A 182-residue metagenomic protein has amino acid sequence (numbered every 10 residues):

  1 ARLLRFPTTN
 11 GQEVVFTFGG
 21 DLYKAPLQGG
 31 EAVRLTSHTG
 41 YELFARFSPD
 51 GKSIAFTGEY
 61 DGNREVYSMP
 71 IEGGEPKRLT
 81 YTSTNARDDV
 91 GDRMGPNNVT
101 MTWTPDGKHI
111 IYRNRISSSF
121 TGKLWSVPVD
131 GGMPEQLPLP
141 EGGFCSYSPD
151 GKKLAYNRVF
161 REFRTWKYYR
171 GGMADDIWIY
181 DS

Functional and structural regions predicted by a protein language model:
A1-A25: Beta-strand-rich domains and repeat architectures in extracellular enzymes and scaffolds, especially beta-propellers
G11-Q12, D50-K52, D106-K108, D150-K152: Short coil/turn segments that connect the beta-strands within blades of beta-propeller domains
T17-Y23, H38-E42, T57-Y67, I71 (+6 more regions): A flexible loop/linker signature enriched in serine peptidases of the S9 family
